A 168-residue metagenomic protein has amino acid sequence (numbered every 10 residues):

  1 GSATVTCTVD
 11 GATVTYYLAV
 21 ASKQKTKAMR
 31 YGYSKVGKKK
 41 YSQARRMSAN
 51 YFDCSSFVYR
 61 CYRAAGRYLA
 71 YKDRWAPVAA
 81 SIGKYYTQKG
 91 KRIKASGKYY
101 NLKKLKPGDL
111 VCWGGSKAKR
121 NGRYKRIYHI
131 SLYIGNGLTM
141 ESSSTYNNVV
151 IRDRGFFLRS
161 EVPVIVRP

Functional and structural regions predicted by a protein language model:
G1-K23: Extracytoplasmic soluble-region selector
K23, R30, R67, T87-N101 (+1 more regions): Aromatic- and glycine-rich peptidoglycan recognition patches
T26-G37: Surface-exposed, glycine-biased beta-strand/turn segments
K38-P107, S144, V150-R152, F157-E161: Catalytic cysteine-centered active-site loop
